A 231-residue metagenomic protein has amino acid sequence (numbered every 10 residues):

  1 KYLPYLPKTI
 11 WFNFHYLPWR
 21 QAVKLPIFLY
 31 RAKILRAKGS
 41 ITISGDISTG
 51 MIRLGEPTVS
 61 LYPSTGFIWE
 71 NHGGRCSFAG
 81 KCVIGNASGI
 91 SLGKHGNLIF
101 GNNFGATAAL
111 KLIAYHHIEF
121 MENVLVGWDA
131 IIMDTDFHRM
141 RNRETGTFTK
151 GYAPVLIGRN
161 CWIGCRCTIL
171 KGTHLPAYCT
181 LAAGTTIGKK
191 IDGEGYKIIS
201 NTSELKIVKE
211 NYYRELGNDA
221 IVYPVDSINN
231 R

Functional and structural regions predicted by a protein language model:
K1-M133, G158-N160, C167-I169, A177 (+1 more regions): Domain-scale signature associated with acetyltransferase and cell-envelope carbohydrate enzymes
A109, Y152-P154, G172: Short basic coil micro-motifs at the edges of alpha-helical modules that engage polyanionic partners
I132, F137-N142: Short helix-loop boundary/capping segments
R143-E144, W162-G164: Short, local alpha-helical segments
G146-G158: Glycine-rich NAD(P)-binding loop of Rossmann-like domains
T173, T180: Extracellular carbohydrate recognition
A182-G184: C-terminal folded domains that constitute the principal catalytic or ligand-binding module of multi-domain proteins
